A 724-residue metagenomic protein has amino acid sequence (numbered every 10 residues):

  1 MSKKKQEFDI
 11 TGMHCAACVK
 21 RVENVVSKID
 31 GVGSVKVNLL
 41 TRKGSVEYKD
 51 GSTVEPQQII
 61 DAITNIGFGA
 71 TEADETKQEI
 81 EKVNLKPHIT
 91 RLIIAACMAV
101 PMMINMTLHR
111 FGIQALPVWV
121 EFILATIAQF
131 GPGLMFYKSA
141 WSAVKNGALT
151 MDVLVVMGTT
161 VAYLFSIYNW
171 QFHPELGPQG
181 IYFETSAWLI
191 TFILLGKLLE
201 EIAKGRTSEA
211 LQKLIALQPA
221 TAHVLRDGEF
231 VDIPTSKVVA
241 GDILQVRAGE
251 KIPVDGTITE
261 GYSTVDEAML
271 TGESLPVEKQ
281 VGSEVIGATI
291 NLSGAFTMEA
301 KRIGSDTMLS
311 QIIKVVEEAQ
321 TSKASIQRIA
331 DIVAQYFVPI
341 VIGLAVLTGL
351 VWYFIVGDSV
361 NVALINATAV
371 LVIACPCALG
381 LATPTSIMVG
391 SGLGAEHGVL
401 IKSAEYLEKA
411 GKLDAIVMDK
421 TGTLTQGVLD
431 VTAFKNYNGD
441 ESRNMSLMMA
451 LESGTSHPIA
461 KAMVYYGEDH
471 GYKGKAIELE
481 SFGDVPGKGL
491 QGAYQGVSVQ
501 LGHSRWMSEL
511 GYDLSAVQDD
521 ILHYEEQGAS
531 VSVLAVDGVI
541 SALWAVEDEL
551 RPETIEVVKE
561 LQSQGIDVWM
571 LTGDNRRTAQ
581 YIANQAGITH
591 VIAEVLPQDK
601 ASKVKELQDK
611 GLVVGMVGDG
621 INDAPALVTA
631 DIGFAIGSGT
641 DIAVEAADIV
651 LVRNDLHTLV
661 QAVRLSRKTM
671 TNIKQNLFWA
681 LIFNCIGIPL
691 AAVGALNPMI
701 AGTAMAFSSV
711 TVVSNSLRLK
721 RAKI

Functional and structural regions predicted by a protein language model:
M1-V118, F130-P132, K213, E229 (+4 more regions): Flexible metal-binding regulatory segments at protein termini and peripheral loops
K3, Y494-G496, G528-S530, V536-Q675: Conserved ATP-binding TGD loop and adjacent catalytic N/P-domain core of P-type ATPases
D30-G51, Q57, D61, F183 (+3 more regions): Conserved cytosolic catalytic loops of P-type ATPases
K77-C97, S139-A162, I313-A345, A367 (+5 more regions): Soluble-to-membrane junctions at the N-terminal ends of transmembrane alpha-helices in multi-pass ion-transporting
P87-T221, I332, F434: Transmembrane helix-loop-helix hairpins at the membrane interface
P101-I123, K138-L149, T160-E184, Y336-I373 (+2 more regions): Helix-interface capping motifs at the ends of transmembrane segments in multi-pass membrane proteins
L108-I113, W119, K145, L164 (+8 more regions): Membrane-embedded alpha-helical bundles of multi-pass transporters
V431, K435-Q564, R576, I588-K603: P-type ATPase nucleotide-binding
